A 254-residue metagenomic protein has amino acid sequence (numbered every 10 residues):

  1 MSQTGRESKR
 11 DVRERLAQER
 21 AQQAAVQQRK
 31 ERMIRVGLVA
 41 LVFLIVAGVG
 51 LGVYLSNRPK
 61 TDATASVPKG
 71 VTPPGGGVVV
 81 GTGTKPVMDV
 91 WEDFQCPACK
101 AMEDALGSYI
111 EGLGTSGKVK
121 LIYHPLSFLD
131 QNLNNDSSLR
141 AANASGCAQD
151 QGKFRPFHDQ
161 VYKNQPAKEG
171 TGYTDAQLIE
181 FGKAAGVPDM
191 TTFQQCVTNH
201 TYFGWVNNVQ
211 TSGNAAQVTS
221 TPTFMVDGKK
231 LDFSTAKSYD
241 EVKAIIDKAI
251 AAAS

Functional and structural regions predicted by a protein language model:
S2-L133, K248-S254: Extracytoplasmic thiol/disulfide redox context detector
Q3-L38, L44, S56, K183-S254: C-terminal cap of thioredoxin/glutaredoxin-like
A25-Q27, G83-V87, K118-Y123, K153-F157 (+2 more regions): Short amphipathic alpha-helical segments, especially helix-boundary/capping motifs
I34, I45-V49, S138-S145, I179 (+1 more regions): Hydrophobic alpha-helical segments
D62, A167-F181, G204-A215: A short, hydrophobic/aromatic-rich structural module that often spans a beta strand with its adjoining loop
T84, M102, L106, R140-A144 (+8 more regions): Stable alpha-helical elements in mature extracytoplasmic
D89, T171, F224: Residues that recognize and position ribonucleotide moieties
E92-F94, K100-A176, K183: Structural alpha/beta surface segment adjacent to cysteine/selenocysteine redox centers across thiol/disulfide enzymes
